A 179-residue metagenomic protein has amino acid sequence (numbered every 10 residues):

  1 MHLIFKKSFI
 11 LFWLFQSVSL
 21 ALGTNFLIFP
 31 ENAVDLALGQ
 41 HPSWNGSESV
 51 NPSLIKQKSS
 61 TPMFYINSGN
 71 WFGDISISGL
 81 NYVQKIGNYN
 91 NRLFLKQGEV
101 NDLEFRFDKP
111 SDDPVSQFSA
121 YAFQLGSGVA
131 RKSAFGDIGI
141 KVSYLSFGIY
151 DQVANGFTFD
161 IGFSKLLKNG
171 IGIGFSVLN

Functional and structural regions predicted by a protein language model:
M1-F5: N-terminal secretory signal peptides that target proteins for export/translocation
K6-K7, N51: Polar helix-capping/helix-linker motif
S8-S19: Bacterial N-terminal signal peptides
L22-N179: Subset of outer-membrane beta-barrel
